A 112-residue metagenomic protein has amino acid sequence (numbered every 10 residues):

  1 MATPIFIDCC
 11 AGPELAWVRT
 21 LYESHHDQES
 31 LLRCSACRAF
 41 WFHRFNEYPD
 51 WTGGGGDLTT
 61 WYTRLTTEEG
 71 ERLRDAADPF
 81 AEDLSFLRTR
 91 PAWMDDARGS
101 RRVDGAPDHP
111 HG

Functional and structural regions predicted by a protein language model:
M1-A39, H43: N-terminal cysteine/histidine-rich coordination modules
M1-P4, P49-G112: Short, intrinsically disordered terminal segments enriched in charged and Pro/Gly residues
